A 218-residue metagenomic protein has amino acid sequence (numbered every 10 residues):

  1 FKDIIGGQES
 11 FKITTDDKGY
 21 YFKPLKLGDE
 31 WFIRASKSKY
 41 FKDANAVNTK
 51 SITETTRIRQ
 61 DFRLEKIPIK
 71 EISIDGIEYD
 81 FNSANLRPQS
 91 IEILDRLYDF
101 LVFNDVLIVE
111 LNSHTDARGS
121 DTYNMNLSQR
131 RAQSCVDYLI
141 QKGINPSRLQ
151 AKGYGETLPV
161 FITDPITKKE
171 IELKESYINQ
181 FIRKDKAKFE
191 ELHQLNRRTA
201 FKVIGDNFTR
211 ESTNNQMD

Functional and structural regions predicted by a protein language model:
I4-Y20: Short, acidic Ser/Thr/Gly-rich low-complexity loop/linker segments typical of extracellular and cell-surface proteins
D17, L27-G28, E54: Surface-exposed loops/turns
Y20-K23, I58-Q60: Short strand-edge motifs at loop-to-beta-strand transitions and within beta-strands of extracellular beta-rich domains
L27-K39: A short, solvent-exposed beta-strand micro-motif common in secreted/extracellular proteins
S38-Q60: Structured interaction patches on ligand/partner-binding surfaces of diverse proteins
R57-K70: Conserved "repeat-terminator" motif of extracellular CCP/Sushi domains
N112-D218: Periplasmic OmpA-like peptidoglycan-binding domain that tethers envelope proteins to the cell wall
